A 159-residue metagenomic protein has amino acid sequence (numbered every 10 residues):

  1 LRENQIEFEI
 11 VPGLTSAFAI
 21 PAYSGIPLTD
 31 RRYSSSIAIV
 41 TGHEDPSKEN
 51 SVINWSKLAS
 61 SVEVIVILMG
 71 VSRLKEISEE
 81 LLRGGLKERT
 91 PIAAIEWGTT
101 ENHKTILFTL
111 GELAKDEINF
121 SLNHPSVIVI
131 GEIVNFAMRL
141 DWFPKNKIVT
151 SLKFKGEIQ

Functional and structural regions predicted by a protein language model:
L1-A38: Catalytic cores of RNA-modifying enzymes
L1-I6, S34-S36, V40-Q159: A contiguous loop/helix-start segment that scaffolds small-molecule binding in enzyme catalytic cores
